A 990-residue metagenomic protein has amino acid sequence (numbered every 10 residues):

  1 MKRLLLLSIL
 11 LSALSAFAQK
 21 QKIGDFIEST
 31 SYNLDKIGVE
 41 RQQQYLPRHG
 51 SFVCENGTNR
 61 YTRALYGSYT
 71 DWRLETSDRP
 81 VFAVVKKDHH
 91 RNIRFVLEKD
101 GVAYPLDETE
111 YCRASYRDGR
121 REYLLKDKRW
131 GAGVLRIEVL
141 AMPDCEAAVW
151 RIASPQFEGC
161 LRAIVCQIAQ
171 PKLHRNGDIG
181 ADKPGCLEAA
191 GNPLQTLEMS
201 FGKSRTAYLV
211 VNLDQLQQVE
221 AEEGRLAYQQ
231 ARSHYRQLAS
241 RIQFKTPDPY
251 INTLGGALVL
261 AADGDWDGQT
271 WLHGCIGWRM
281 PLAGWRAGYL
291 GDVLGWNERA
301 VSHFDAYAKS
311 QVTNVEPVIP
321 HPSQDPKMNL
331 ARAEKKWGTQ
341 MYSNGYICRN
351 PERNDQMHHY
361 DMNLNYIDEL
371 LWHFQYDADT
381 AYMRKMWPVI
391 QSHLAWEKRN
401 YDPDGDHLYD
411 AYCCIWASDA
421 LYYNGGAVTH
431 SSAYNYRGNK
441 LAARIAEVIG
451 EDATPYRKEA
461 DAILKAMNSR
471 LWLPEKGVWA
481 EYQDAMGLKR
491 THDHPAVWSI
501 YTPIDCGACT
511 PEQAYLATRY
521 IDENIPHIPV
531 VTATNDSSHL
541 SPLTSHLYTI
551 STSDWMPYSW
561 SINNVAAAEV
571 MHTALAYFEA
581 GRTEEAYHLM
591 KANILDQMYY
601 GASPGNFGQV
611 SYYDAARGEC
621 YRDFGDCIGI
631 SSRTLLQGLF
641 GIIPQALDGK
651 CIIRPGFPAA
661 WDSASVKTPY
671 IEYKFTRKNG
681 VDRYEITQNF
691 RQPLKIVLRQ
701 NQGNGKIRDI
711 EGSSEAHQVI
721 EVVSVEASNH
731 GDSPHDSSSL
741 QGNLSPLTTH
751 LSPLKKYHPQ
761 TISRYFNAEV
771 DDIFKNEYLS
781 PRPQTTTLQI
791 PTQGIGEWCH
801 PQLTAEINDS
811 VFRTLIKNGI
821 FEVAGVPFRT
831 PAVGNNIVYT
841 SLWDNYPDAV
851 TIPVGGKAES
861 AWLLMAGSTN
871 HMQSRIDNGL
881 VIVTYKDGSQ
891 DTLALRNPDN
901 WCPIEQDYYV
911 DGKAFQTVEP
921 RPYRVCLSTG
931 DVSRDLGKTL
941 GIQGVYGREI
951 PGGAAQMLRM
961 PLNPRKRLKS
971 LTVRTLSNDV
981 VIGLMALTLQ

Functional and structural regions predicted by a protein language model:
M1-Q19, I152: Bacterial Sec-dependent N-terminal signal peptides
F17-I37, S115-Y116, R129-R136, A141-M280 (+8 more regions): Acidic/polar, glycine-enriched structural segments that form the non-catalytic walls/loops of the carbohydrate-binding
K22-L125, Q217-Q243, P247, G638-D648 (+1 more regions): An extended acidic
P80-V81, K86-I93, L97-C145, H572-G742: Non-catalytic C-terminal accessory modules of carbohydrate-active enzymes
D127-K172, N439, I671-Q692, V697-Q700 (+3 more regions): Acidic, contiguous internal or C-terminal segments within carbohydrate-active enzymes that form a structured patch used
S233-W387, H492-C506, A514-L516, S551-A580 (+3 more regions): Substrate-binding groove/exosite segments of carbohydrate-active enzymes
M280-V312, P388-A395, Y422, G426-D461 (+3 more regions): Active-site core of glycosidic bond-cleaving carbohydrate-active enzymes
G731, D736, Q741-N743, H750-Q990: N-terminal/edge-of-domain interface segments
